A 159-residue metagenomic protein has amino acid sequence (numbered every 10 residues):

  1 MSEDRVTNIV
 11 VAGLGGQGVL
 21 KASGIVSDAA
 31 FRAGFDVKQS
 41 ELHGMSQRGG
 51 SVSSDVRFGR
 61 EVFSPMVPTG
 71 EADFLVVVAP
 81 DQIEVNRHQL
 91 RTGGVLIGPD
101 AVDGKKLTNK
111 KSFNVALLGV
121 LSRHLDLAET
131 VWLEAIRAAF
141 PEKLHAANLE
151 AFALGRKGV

Functional and structural regions predicted by a protein language model:
M1-V159: Active-site cofactor/cluster-binding pocket
